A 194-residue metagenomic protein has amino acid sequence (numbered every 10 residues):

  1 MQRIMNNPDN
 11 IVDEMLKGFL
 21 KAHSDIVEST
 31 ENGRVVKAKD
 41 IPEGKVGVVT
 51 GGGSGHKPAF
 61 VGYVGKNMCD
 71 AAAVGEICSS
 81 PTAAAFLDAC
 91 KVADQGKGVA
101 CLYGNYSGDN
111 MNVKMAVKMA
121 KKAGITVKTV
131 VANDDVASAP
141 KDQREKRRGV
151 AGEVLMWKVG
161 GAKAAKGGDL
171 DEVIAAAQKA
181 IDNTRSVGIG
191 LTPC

Functional and structural regions predicted by a protein language model:
M1-V48: N-terminal amphipathic/basic leader segments beginning at the initiator methionine
Q2, V46-G53, C69-A72, G98-S107 (+3 more regions): Short glycine-rich or small-residue beta-strand-to-loop segments that form or flank ligand, phosphate, metal/Fe-S
R3-N6, G55, V74-A84, G104-G108 (+1 more regions): Alpha-helix capping and helix-loop boundary segments enriched in small/acidic/polar residues
E43-G51, F60-A73, A137-P140: Gly-rich Lys/Arg/Thr-decorated short loops/hinges at beta-loop-alpha junctions or inter-strand turns that position
H56, Y63-G96: Glycine-rich oxoanion-binding loops at beta->alpha junctions
K57-A59, A83-L87, G108-K114, A137-P140: Short glycine/serine/threonine-rich phosphate/pyrophosphate-binding segments that cradle anionic phosphate groups
A72-I77, K121-K146: Short, acidic/small-residue loops that bind anionic groups at enzyme active sites
S138-R147, W157-C194: Internal, active-site/partner-interface "lid" segment
